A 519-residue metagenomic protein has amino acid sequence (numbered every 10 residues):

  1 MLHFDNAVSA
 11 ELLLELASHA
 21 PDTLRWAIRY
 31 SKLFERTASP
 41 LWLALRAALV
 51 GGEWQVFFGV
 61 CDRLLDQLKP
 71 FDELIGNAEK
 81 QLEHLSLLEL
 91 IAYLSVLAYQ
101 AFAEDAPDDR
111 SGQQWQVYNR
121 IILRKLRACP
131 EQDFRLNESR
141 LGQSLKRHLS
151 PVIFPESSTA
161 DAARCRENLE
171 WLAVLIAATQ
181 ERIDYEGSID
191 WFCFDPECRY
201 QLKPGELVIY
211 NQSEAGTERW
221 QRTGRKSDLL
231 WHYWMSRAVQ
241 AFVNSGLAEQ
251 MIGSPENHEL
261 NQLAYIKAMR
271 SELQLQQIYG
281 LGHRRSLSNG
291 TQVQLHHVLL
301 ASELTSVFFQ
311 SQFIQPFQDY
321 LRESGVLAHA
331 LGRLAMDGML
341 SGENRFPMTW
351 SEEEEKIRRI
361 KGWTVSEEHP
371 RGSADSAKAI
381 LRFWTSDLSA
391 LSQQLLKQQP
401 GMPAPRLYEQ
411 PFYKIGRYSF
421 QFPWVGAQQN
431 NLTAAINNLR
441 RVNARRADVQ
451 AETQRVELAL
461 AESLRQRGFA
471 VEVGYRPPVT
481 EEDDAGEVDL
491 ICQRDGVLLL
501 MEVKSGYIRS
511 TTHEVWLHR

Functional and structural regions predicted by a protein language model:
M1-A451, L458, E462, Q466: Acidic, metal-dependent phosphodiester-chemistry machinery of nucleic-acid enzymes
R455, R476, D489: Residue-level detector of functional hotspots within protein domains
E462-D483: A short acidic/basic microdomain associated with nuclease active sites
D483-G486, V503-S505: Anion-binding and metal-coordination hotspots
A485-Q493: Short acidic loop-to-beta-strand element that houses the catalytic metal-binding Asp/Glu of nuclease active sites
C492-S510: Active-site beta-strand-loop-beta-strand hairpin of nuclease catalytic cores that positions key catalytic residues
T511-W516: Short acidic, glycine/proline-rich loop/turn micro-motifs
R519: Nucleic-acid nuclease catalytic cores
